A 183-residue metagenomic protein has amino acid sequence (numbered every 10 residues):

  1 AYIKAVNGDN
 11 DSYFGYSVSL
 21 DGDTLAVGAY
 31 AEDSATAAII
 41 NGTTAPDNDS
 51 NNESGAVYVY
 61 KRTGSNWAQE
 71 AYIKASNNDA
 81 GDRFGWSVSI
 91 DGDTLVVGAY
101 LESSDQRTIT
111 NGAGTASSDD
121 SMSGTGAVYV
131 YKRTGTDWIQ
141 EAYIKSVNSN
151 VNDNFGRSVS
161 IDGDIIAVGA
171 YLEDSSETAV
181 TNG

Functional and structural regions predicted by a protein language model:
A1-G183: Conserved beta-strand/short-helix segments that make up beta-rich extracellular adhesion/recognition modules
